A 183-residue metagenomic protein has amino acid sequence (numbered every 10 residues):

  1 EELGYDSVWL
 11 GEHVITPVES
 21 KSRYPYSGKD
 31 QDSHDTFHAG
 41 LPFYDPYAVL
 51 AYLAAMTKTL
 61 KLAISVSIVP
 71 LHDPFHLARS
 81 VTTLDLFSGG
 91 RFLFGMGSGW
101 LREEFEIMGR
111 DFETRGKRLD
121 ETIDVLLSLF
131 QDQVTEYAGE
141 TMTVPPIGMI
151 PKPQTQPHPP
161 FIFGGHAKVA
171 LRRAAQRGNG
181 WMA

Functional and structural regions predicted by a protein language model:
E1-A183: Active-site-adjacent structural elements that line small-molecule/cofactor binding pockets in enzymes
